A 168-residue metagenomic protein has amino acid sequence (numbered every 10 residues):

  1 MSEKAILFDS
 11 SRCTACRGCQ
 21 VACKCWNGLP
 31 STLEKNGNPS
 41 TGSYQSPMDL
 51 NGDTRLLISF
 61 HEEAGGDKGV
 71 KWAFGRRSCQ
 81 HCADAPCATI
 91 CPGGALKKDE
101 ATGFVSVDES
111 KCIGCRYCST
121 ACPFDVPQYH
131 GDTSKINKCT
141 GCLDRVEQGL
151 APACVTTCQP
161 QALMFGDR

Functional and structural regions predicted by a protein language model:
M1-R168: Non-ligating segments of multi-cofactor redox enzymes
